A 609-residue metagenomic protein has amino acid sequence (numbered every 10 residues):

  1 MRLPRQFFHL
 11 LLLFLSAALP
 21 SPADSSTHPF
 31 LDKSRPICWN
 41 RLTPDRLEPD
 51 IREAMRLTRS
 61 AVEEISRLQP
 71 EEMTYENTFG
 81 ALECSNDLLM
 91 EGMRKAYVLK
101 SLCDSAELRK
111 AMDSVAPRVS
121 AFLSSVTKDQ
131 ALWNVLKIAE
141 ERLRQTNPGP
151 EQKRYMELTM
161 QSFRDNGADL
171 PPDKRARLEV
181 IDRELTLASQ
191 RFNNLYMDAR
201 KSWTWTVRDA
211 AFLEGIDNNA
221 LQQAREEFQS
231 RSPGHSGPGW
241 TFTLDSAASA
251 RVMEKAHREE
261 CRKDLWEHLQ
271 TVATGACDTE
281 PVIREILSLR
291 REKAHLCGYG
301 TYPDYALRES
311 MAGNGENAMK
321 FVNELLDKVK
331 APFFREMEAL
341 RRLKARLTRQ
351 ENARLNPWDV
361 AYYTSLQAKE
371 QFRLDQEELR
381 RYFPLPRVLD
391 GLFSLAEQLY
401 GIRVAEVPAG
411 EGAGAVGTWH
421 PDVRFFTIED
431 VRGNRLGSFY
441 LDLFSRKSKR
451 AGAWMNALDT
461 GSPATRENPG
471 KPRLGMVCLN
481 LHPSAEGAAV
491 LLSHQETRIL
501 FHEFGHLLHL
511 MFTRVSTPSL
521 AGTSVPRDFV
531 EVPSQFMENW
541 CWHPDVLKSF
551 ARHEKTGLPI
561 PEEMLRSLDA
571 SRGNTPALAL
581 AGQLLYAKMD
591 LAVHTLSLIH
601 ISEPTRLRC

Functional and structural regions predicted by a protein language model:
H9-A18: Bacterial N-terminal signal peptides
D24-Q222: N-terminal helix-rich structural modules
L31-R46, K95-V115, I138-V180, T243-E280 (+3 more regions): Short His/Asp/Glu-rich catalytic/ion-coordination signatures at enzyme active sites or charged loops
Y155, E184-L187, N194, D198-F242 (+5 more regions): Active-site-proximal, well-structured secondary-structure segments within enzyme catalytic domains
H482-L500: Short pre-active-site segment immediately N-terminal to the catalytic Zn-binding motif
V490-L492, L510-F536: Post-HEXXH active-site segment of zinc metalloproteases
Q495-L510, S534: Active-site recognition of the HExxH zinc-binding catalytic motif
I599-C609: Single conserved hydrophobic/aromatic residue that forms the stacking wall/gate of nucleotide- or nucleobase-binding
